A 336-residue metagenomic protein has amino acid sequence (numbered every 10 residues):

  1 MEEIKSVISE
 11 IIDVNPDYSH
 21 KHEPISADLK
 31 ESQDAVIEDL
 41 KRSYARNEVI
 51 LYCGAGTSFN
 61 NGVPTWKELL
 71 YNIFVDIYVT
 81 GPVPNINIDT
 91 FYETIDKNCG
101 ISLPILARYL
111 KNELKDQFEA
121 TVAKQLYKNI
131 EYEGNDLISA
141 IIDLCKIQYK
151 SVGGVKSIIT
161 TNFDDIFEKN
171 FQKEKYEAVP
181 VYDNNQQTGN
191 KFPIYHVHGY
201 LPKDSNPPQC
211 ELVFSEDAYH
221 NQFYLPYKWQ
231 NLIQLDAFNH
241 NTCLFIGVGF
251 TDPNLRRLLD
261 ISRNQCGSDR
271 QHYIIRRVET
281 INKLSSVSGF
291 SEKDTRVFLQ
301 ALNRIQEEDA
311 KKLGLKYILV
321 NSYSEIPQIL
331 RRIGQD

Functional and structural regions predicted by a protein language model:
M1-L51, T57-N61, N72, D76-I77 (+8 more regions): SIR2/sirtuin-family catalytic core signature
W66-L70: Amphipathic alpha-helical segments in well-structured domains
N87: Extended, charge-enriched "interface" segments that sit outside catalytic cores
E113-S139, Q209-P226: Glycine-rich phosphate-binding "P-loop"
I138, H198, H272: Histidine-centered active-site/metal-ligand motif
E168: Extended, Lys/Arg-enriched charged tracts that mediate electrostatic binding to polyanionic substrates
I194-Q230, D236: Glycine-rich phosphate- or other oxyanion-binding loops that anchor nucleotides, phosphorylated ligands
